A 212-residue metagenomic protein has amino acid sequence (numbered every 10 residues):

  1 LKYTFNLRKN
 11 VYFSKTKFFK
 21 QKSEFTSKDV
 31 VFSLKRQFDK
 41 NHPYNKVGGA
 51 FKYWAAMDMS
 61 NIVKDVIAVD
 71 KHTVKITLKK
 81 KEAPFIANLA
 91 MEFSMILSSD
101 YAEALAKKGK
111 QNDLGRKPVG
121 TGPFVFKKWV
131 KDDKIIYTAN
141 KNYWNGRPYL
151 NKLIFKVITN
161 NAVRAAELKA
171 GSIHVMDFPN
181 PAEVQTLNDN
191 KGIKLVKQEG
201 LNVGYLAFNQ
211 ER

Functional and structural regions predicted by a protein language model:
L1, K40-H42, K52, E92-T121 (+3 more regions): Short, solvent-exposed loop/beta-turn-alpha elements that line the ligand-binding surface or hinge of extracytoplasmic
K2-K9, E24-V31, F38-E103: Surface-exposed binding/hinge segments that line and control ligand-binding clefts or catalytic entry sites
N10-K15, F19, V74, E82-I86 (+3 more regions): Short beta-strands and strand-coil junctions in structured, solvent-facing domains, enriched
V11-Q21, I62-K64, I154-V157, S172 (+1 more regions): Second-shell loop/turn segments in exported
Y12-F18, A162-E167, P181-G192, L206-A207: Pocket-flanking alpha-helical
S60-K64, K71-H72, L78-P148, K152 (+1 more regions): Gly/Pro-rich hinge or "lid" segments in bacterial periplasmic/extracellular proteins
K80, T138-K141, L201-R212: A bilobed periplasmic-binding-protein/Venus flytrap-type ligand-binding module shared by bacterial periplasmic
G109-G115, N140-T186, L201: Ligand-site clamp/hinge motif
